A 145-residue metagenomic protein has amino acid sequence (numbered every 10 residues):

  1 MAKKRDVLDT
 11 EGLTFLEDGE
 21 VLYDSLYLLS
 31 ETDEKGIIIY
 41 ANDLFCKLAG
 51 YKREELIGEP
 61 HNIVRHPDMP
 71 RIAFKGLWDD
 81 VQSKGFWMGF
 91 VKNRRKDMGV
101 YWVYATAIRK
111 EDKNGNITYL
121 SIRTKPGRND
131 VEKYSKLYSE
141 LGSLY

Functional and structural regions predicted by a protein language model:
A2-E17: Short, charged amphipathic alpha-helical "coupling" segments at sensory-output junctions in signaling proteins
L29-T32: Core hydrophobic beta-sheet residues of small sensory/regulatory alpha/beta domains, primarily PAS-family
I38-I39: Conserved hydrophobic beta-strand signature of PAS-family and PAS-like sensory domains
F45-L56: PAS/PAS-like sensory domain cap-loop motif
I57-D68: PAS-family sensory/regulatory domains
P67-Q82, N129-E132: PAS/Per-ARNT-Sim sensory domains
K92-M98, E111: PAS-family sensory domains
T106-Y134: Short loop/turn elements at sensory-signaling interfaces that couple input to output
